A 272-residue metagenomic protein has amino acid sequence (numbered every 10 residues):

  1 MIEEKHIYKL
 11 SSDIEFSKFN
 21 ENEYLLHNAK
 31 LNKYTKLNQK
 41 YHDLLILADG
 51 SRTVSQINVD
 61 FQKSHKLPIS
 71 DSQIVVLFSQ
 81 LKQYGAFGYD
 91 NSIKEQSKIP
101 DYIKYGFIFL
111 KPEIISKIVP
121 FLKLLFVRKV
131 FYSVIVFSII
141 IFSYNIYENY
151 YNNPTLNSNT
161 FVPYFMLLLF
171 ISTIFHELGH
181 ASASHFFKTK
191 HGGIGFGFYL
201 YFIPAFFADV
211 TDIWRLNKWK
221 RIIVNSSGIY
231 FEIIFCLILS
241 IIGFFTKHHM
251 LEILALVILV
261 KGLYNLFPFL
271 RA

Functional and structural regions predicted by a protein language model:
M1-A29: Long, low-complexity, charged/polar intrinsically disordered regions in eukaryotic proteins
E4, V130-V134, F186-K190: Alpha-helical transmembrane segments of integral membrane proteins, especially early/N-terminal helices
L10-S17, K30, N152, L156 (+2 more regions): N-proximal short alpha-helices
N22, K30-L125: Long, charge-rich, low-complexity alpha-helical segments
Q39-D43, N153, R221: Short alpha-helical interface patches
S92-I174: Topogenic membrane-insertion module of multi-pass membrane proteins
N159-A272: Membrane-embedded catalytic scaffold of the fatty acid hydroxylase/desaturase
